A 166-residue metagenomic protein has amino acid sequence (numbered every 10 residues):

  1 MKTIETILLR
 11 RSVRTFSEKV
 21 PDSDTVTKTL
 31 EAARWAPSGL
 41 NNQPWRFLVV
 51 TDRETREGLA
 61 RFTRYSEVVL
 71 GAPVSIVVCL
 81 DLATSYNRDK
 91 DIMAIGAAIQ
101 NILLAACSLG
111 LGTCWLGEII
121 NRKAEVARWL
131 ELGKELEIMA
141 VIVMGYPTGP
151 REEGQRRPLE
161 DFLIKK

Functional and structural regions predicted by a protein language model:
M1-K166: Acidic, surface-exposed loops and disordered segments
